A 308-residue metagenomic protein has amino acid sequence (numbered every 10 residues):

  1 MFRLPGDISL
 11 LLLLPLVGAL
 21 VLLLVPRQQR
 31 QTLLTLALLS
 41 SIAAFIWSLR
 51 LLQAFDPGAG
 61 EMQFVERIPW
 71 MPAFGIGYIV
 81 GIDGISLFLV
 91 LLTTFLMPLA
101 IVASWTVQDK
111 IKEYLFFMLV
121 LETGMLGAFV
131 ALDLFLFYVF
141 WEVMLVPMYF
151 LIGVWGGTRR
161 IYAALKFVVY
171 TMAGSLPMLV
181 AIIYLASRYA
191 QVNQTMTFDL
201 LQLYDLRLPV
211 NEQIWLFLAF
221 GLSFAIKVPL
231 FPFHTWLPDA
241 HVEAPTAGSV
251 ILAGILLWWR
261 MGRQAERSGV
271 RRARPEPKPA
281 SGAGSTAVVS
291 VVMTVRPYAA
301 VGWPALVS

Functional and structural regions predicted by a protein language model:
M1-D7, L24-F116, N193-D205, M293: Transmembrane helix-loop-helix hairpins at membrane boundaries of multipass inner-membrane proteins
I8-L14, G18, L33-W47, S86-T93 (+4 more regions): Hydrophobic alpha-helical transmembrane segments of polytopic
P15, D83, D133-L151, M196-F198 (+3 more regions): Functional transmembrane alpha-helices
P15, S41-A44, T94-M97, L121-M125 (+3 more regions): Residue-level recognition of pore/gate-forming positions within transmembrane alpha-helices of multi-pass
A19-R27, M97-Q108, F150-R159, V228-A240 (+1 more regions): C-terminal ends of transmembrane helices
Q28-R30, E113-V120, G124-E212, Y298-S308: Alpha-helical multi-pass transmembrane bundles of energy-transducing inner-membrane proteins
Q53-G77, L176-T235, D239, R260-S281 (+2 more regions): Juxtamembrane/interfacial segments at transmembrane-helix boundaries in multi-pass membrane proteins
